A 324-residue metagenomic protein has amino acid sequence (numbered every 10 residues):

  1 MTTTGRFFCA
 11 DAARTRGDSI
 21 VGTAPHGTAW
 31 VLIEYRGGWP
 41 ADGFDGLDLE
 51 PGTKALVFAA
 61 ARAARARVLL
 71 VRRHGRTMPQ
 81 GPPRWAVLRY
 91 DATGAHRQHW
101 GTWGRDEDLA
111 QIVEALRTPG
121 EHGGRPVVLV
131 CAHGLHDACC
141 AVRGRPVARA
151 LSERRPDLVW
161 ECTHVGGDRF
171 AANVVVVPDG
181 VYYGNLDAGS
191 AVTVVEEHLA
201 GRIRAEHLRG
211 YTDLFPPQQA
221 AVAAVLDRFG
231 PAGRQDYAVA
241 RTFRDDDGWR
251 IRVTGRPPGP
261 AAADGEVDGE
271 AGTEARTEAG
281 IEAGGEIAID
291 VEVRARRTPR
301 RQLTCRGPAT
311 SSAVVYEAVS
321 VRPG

Functional and structural regions predicted by a protein language model:
M1-G324: Histidine/cysteine-enriched polar flanking segments
